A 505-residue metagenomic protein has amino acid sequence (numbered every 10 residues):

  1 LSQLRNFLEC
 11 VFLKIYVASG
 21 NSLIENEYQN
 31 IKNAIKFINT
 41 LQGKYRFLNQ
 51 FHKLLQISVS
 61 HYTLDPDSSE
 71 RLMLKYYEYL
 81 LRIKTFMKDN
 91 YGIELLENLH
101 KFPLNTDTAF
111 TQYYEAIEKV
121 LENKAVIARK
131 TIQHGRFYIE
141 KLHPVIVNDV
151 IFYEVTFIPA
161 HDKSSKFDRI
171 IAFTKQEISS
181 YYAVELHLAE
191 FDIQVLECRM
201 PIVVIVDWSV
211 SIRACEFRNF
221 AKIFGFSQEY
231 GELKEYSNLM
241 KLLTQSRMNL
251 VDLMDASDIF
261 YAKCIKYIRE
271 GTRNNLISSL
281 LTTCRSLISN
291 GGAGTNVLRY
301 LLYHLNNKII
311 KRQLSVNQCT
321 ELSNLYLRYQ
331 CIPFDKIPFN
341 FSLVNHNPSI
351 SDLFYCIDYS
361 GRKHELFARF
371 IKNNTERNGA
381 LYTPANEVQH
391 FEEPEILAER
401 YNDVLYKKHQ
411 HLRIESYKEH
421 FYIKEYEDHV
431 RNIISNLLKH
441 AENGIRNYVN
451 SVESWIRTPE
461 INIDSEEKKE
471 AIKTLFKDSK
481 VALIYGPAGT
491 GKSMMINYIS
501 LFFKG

Functional and structural regions predicted by a protein language model:
S2-M87, Y91-L95, H100, T106-K119 (+5 more regions): Nucleic acid-processing catalytic cores of prokaryotic defense/repair systems
S2-R5, N21-Q29, L381-F391, H420-K424 (+1 more regions): Short charge-dense sequence patches
V17, I132, L483-G486: Generic detector of intrinsically disordered, low-complexity, polar/charged segments
Y91-E94, N98, L104, T111-N447: N-terminal accessory nucleic-acid engagement/regulatory domains that precede and modulate ATP-driven motor cores
S416-G505: ASCE P-loop NTPase motor cores of helicases and related translocases
